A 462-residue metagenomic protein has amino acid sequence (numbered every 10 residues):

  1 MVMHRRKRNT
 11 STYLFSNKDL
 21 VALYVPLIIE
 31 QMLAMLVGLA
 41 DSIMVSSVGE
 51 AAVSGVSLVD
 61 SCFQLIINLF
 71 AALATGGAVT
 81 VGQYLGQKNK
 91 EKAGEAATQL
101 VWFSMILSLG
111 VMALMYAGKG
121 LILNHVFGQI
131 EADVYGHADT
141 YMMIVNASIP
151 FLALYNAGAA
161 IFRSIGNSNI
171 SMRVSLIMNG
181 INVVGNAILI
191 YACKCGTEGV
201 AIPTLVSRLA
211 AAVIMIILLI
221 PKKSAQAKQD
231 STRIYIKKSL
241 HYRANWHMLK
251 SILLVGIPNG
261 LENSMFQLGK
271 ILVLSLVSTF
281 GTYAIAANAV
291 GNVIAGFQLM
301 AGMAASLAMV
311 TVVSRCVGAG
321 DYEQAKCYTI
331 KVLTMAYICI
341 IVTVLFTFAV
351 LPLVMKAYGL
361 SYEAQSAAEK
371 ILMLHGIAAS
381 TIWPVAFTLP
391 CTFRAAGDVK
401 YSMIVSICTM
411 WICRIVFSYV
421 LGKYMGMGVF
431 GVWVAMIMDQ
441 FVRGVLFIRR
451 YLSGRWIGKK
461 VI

Functional and structural regions predicted by a protein language model:
M1-P26, V81-S148, A192-G256, V313-A379 (+1 more regions): Short alpha-helical transmembrane segments in multi-pass integral membrane proteins
S11-I43, S47-V48, Q64-G76, T80 (+6 more regions): N-terminal transmembrane alpha-helices
A22-D41, I144, M178, S207-A211 (+3 more regions): Transmembrane helical elements of multi-pass membrane transporters/channels
Q31-M35, N68, S108, M112 (+11 more regions): Residue-level hotspots within the lipid-embedded alpha helices of multi-pass solute transporters
M32, L36-S54, L123-A132, I188-C195 (+5 more regions): Helix-terminus/linker motif at the lipid-water interface of multi-pass membrane proteins
V45-Q64, A132-T140, T197-E198, H247-V255 (+5 more regions): Interfacial/gating helices of multi-pass transporter permease domains
V53-A113, L152-S171, I285-L351, W383-S406: Small-residue-rich hydrophobic transmembrane alpha-helices
A74, I144-R163, S171-N182, V200-M215 (+5 more regions): Short runs within selected transmembrane alpha-helices of multi-pass transporters and secretion channels
